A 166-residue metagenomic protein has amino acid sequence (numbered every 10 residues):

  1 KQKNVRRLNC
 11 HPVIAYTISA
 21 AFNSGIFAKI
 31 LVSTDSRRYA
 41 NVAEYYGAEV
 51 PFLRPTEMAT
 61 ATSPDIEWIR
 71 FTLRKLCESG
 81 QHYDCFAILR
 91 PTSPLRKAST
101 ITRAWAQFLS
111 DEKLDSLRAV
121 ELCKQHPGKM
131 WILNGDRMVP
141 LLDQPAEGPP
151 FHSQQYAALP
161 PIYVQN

Functional and structural regions predicted by a protein language model:
K1-R7, R74, D111, D115: N-proximal accessory regions
K1-T34: N-terminal glycine-rich phosphate-binding loop and ensuing alpha1 helix
I26, Y46-A48, N134: Short, structured coil segments at secondary-structure junctions
A28, E49, D84, L114-L117: Conserved acidic residues
V32, I88, S116-R118: Structural beta-sheet core signal
R37-A87, L95-A106: Short phosphate-binding loop-to-helix
E67, P94-N166: Conserved core of the sugar-phosphate nucleotidyltransferase
